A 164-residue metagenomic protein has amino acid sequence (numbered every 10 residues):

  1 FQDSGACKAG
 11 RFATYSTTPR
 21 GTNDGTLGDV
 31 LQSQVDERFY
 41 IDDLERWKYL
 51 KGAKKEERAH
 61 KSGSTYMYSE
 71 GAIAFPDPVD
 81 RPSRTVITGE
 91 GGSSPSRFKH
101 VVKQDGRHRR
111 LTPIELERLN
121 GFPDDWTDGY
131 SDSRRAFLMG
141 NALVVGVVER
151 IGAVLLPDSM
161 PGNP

Functional and structural regions predicted by a protein language model:
F1-P164: C-terminal target-recognition/interaction regions appended to catalytic cores
